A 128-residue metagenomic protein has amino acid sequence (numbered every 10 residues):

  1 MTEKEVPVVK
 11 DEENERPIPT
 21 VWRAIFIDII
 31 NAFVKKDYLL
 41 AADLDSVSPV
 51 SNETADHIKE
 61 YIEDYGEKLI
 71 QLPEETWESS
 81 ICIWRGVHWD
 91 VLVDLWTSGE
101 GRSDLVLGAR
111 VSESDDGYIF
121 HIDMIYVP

Functional and structural regions predicted by a protein language model:
M1-N31: Short, low-complexity N-terminal intrinsically disordered segments enriched in polar/charged residues
K35-S48: Short, well-ordered alpha-helical segments enriched in acidic and aromatic residues
V47, K59-E60, T76-S80, V127: Residue-level signal for alpha-helical context at structural boundaries
S48-G66: Short, charge-rich amphipathic alpha-helical segments embedded in non-transmembrane helical bundles/solenoids
I62-D104: Surface-exposed, charged secondary-structure patches
R102-P128: Short beta-strand edge/turn micro-motifs at domain boundaries
